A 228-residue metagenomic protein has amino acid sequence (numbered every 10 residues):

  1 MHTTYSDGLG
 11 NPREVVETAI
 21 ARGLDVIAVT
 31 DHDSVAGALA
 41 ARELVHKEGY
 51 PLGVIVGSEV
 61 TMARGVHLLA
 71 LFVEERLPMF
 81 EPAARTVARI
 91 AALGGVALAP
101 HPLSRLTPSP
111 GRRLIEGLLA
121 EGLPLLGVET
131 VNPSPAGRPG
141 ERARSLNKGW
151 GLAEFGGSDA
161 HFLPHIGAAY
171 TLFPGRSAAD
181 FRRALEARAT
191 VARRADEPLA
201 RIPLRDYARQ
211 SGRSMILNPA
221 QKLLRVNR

Functional and structural regions predicted by a protein language model:
M1-T18, R22, A36-G49, V56-L77 (+3 more regions): Charged catalytic cores and adjacent phosphate/nucleic-acid-binding surfaces used for phosphate/nucleic-acid chemistry
D25: Short acidic/polar active-site loop segments enriched in Thr and Asp
A28, G53-I55: Short, conserved beta-strand segments within well-ordered enzyme catalytic domains that often line or immediately flank
A28-D31, L98-A99, E129: Conserved beta-strand positions in the central sheet of alpha/beta enzyme cores
P51, L93-L98: Short beta-strand/loop segments at the ligand-binding rim of alpha/beta enzyme cores
P78-F80, L98: Short secondary-structure capping/junction motifs at helix and strand boundaries
P100-S104: Acidic/Gly/His-enriched mid-domain segments of enzyme catalytic cores or analogous surface patches that mediate
